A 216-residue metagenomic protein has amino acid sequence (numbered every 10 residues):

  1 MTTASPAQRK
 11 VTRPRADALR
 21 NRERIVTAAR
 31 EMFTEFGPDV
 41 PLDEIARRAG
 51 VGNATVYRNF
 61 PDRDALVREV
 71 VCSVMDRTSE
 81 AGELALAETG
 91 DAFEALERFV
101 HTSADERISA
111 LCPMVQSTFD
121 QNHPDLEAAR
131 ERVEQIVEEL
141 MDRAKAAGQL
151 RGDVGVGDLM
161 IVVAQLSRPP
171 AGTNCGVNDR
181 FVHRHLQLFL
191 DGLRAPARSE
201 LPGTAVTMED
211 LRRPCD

Functional and structural regions predicted by a protein language model:
M1-R48, A65: Basic, helix-initiating cap at the start of DNA-binding domains
M1-R9, Q135-A146, G172-D216: C-terminal peripheral helix-coil segments that are non-catalytic and often amphipathic
R24, E44, E94-T102, D158-V162 (+2 more regions): Amphipathic alpha-helical interaction segments
G37-P38, R58, R151: Helix-turn-helix/winged-helix DNA-binding modules
G50-F60: Short hydrophobic/aromatic patch on the recognition helix
E69, D76, E80-S109, N122-D125 (+1 more regions): Hydrophobic alpha-helical connector segments
P113-H123, T204-T207: Short linear capping/connector segments at secondary-structure termini
Q121-C175, R180-R184: Amphipathic alpha-helical packing segments from all-alpha helical-bundle domains
